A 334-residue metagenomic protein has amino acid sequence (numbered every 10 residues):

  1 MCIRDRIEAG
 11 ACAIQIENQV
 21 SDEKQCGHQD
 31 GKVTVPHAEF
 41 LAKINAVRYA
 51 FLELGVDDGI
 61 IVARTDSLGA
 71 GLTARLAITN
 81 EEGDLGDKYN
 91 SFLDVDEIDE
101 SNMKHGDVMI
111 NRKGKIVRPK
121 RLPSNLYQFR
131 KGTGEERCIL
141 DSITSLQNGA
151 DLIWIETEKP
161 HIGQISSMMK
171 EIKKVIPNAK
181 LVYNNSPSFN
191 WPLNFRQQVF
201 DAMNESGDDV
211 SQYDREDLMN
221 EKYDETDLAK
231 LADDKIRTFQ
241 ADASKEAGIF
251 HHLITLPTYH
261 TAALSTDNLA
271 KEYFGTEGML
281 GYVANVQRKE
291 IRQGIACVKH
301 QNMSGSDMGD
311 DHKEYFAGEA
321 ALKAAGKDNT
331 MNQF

Functional and structural regions predicted by a protein language model:
M1-F250, D267, D310-K313, A317-F334: Alpha/beta enzyme core
R237-A270, F274-G309: Substrate-binding cleft of secreted/luminal carbohydrate-active enzymes
